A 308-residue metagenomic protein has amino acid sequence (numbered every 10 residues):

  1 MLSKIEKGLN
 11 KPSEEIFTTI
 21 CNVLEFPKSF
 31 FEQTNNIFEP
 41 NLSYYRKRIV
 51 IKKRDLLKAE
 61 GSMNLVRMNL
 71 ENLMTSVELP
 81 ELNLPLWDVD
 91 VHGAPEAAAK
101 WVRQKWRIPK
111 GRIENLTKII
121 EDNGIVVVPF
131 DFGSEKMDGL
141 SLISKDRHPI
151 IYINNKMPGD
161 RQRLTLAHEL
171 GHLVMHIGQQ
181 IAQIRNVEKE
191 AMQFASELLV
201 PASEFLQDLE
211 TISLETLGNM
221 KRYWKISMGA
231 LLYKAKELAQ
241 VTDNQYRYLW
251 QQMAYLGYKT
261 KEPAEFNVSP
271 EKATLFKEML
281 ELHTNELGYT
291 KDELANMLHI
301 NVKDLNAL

Functional and structural regions predicted by a protein language model:
M1-L308: Active-site hotspot residues in diverse enzymes, especially metal/ion-binding acidic/histidine motifs
